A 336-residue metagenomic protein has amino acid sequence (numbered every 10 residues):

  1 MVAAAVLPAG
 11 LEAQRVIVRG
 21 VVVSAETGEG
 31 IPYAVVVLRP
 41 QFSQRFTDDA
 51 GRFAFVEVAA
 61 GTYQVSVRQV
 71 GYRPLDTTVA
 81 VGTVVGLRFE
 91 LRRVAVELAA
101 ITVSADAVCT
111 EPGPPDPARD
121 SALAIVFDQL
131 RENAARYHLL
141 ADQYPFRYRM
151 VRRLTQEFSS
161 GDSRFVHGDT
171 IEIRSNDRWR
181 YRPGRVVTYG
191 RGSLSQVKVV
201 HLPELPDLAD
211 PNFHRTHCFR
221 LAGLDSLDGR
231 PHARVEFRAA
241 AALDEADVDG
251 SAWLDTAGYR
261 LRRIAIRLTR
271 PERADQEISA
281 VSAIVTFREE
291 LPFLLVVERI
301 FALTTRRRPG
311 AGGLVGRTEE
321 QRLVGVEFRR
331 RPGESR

Functional and structural regions predicted by a protein language model:
V6-I17: Beta-strand-rich domain onsets/edges
V16-S24, G51, F89, I101: A short, amphipathic beta-strand motif
V16-V18, A25-P40: Short, ordered, surface-exposed loop/turn motifs in non-cytosolic proteins
E29-P32, A54-T62, V70: Short Pro-Gly-centered beta-turn/loop motif in secreted/extracellular proteins
L38, T62, S66-T78: A short, solvent-exposed loop/turn motif at the edges and junctions of modular extracellular/periplasmic domains
Q41-A54: Short, acidic Ser/Thr/Gly-rich low-complexity loop/linker segments typical of extracellular and cell-surface proteins
Y72-L87, V94: Structured interaction patches on ligand/partner-binding surfaces of diverse proteins
V96, A100-V248, R270-A274, L291 (+1 more regions): Structured extracytoplasmic
